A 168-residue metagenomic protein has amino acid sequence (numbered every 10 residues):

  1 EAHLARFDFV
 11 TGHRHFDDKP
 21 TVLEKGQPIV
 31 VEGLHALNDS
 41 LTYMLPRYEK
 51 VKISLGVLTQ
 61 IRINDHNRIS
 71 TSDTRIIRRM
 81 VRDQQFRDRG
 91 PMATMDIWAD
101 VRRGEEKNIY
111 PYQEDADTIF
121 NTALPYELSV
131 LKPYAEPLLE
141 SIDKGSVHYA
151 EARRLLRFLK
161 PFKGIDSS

Functional and structural regions predicted by a protein language model:
E1-I29, R89-W98: ATP-dependent small-molecule kinase phosphotransfer cores that center on conserved nucleotide phosphate-binding segments
P28-G33, I53-S54: Structural recognition of the conserved hydrophobic beta-strand(s) that form the central parallel beta-sheet of P-loop
L34-H35, L124: Short glycine-/small-residue-rich Rossmann-like dinucleotide-binding loops
L37-D39: Short, well-ordered alpha-helical microsegments
Y43-S168: Conserved NTP phosphate-binding and transfer environment spanning the P-loop NTPase/kinase superfamily
